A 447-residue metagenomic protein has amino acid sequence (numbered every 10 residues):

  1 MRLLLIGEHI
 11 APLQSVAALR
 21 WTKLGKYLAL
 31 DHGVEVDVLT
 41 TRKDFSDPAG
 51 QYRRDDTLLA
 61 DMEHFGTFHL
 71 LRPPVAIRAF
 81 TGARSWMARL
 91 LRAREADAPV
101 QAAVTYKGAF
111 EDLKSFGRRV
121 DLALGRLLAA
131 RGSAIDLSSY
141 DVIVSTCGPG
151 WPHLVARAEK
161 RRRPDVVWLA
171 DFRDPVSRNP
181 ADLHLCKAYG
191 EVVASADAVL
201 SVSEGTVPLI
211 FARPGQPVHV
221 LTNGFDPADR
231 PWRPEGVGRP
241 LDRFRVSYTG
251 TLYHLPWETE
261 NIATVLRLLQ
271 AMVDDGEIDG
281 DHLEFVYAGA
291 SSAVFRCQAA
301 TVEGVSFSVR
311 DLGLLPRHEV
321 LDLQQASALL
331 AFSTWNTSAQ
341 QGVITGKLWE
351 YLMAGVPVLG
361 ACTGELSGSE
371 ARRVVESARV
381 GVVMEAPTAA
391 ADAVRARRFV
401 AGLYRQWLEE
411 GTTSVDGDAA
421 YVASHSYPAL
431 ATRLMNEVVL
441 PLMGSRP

Functional and structural regions predicted by a protein language model:
M1-A76, S138, A198, L269-D275 (+1 more regions): N-terminal subdomain of nucleotide-sugar transferases
V38-A123: A conserved catalytic-core segment of Leloir-type glycosyltransferases
G50-R53, I77-F80, R178-L183, F225-D242: Acidic anion/phosphate-binding donor-loop and adjacent secondary structure in glycosyltransferase catalytic cores
F110-A129, I143-R163: An aromatic- and histidine-rich active-site surface loop
L127, W151-L154, A158, R162 (+1 more regions): Membrane-proximal helix-turn-helix segments that form the acceptor-binding/catalytic region of lipid-linked
G205, G224: Carbohydrate-associated surface elements
A228, G238-A300, D311-R317: Conserved catalytic-core segment of nucleotide-activated headgroup transferases in glycan assembly
L329-S424: Catalytic binding pocket for nucleotide-activated donors in carbohydrate/polymer assembly enzymes
